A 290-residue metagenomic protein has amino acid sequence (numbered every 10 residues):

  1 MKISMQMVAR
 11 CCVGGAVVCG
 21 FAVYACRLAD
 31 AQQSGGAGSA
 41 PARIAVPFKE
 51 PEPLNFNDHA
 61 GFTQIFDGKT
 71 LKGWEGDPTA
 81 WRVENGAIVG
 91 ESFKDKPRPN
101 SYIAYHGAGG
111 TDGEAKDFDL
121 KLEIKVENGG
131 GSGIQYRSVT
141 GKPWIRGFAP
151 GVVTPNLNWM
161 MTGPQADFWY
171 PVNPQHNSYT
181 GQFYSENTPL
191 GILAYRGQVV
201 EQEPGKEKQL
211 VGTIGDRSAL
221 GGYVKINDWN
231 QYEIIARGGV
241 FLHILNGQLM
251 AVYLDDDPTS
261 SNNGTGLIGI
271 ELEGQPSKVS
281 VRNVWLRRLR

Functional and structural regions predicted by a protein language model:
K2-G15: Bacterial N-terminal signal peptides that target proteins for export
V18-L28: C-terminal segment of classical bacterial N-terminal signal peptides
C26-L28, Q32-R290: Carbohydrate-interacting regions of secretory-pathway proteins
